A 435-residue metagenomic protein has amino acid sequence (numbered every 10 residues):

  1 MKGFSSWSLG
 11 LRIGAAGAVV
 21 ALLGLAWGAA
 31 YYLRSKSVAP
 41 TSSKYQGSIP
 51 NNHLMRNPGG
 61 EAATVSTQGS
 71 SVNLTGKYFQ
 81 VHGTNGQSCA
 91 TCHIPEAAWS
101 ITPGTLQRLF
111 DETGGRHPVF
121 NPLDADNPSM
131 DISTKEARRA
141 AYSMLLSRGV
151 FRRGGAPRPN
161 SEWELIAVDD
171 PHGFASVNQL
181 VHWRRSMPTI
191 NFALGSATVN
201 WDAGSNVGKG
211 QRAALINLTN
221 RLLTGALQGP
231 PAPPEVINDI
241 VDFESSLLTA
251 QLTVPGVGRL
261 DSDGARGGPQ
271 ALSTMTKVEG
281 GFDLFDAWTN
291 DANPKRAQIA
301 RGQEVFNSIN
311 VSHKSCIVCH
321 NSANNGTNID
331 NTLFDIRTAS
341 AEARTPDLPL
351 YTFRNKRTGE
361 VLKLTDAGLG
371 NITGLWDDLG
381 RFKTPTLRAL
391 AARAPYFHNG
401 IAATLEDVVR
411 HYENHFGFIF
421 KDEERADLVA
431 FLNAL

Functional and structural regions predicted by a protein language model:
K2-V19: N-terminal Sec-pathway targeting helices
A16-Y31: Hydrophobic alpha-helical membrane-insertion segments, chiefly the h-region of N-terminal signal peptides
A30-L435: Periplasmic c-type cytochrome electron-transfer domains
